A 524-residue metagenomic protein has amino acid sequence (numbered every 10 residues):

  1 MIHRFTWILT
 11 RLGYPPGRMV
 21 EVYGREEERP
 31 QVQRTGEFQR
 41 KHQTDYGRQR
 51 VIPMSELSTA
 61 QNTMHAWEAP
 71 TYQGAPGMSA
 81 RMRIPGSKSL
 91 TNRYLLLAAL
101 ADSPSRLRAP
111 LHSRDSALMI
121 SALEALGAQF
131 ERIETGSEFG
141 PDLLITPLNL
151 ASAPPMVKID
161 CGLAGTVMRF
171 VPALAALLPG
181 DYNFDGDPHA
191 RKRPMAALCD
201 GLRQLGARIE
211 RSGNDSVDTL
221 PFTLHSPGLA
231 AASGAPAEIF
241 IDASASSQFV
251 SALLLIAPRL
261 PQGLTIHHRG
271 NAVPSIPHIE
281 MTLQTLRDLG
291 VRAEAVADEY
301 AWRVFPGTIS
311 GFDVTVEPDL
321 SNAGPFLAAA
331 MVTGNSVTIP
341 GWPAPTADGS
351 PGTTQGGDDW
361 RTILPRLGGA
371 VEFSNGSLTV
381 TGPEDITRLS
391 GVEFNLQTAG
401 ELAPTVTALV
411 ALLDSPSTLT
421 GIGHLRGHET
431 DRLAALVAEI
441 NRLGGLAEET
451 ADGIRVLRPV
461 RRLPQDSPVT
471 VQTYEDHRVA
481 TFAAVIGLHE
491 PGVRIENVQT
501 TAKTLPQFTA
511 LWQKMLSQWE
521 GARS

Functional and structural regions predicted by a protein language model:
H3, Y14, H42-D45: Intrinsic-disorder-associated, low-complexity terminal segments enriched in Asp/Asn/His/Tyr and depleted of Lys/Arg
V20, R25-E27, G36, R40 (+2 more regions): Generic cytosolic/nucleocytoplasmic N-terminal low-complexity/intrinsically disordered segments
R29, R34, F38-H42, R50 (+1 more regions): Cationic, low-complexity basic patches in intrinsically disordered or flexible, solvent-exposed regions
V51-S524: Short, structured segments at the rim of ligand-binding sites
